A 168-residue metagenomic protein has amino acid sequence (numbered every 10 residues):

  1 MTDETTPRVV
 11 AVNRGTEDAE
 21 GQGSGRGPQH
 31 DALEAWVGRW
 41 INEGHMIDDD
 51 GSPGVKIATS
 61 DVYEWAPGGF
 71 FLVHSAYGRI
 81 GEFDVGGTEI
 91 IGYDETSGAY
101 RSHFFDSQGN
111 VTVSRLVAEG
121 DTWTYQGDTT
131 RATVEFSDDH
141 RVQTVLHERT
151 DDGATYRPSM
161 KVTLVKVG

Functional and structural regions predicted by a protein language model:
M1-A58, V62, T163, V167-G168: Amphipathic/hydrophobic helical signal segments and adjacent flexible N-terminal regions that mediate secretion
G23-H30, N42-E135: Central antiparallel beta-sheet cores of small beta-barrel/beta-sandwich binding domains
S24, T150-R157: A short acidic/glycine-rich loop-to-helix N-cap element
R39, A99, V142: Exposed beta-strand and adjacent loop surfaces of beta-rich binding modules that mediate intermolecular recognition
S52-G54, T155-P158: Beta-sandwich strand segments
E135-R141: Beta-rich strand-turn-strand
S137, E148-T150: Conserved Ser/Thr-centered positions that define the repeating blades of beta-propeller domains
V142-H147, S159: Preference for long, well-ordered alpha-helical segments
